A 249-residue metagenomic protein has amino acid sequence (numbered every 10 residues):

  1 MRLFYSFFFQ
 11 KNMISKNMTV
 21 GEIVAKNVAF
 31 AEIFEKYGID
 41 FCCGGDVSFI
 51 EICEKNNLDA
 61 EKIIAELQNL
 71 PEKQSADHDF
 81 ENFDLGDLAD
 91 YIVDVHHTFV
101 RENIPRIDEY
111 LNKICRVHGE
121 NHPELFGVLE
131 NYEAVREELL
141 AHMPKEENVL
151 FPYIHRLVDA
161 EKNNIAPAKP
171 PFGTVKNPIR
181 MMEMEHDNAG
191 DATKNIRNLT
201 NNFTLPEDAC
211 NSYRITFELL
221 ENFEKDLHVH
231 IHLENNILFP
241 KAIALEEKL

Functional and structural regions predicted by a protein language model:
L3-L249: Small-residue-biased structural context
